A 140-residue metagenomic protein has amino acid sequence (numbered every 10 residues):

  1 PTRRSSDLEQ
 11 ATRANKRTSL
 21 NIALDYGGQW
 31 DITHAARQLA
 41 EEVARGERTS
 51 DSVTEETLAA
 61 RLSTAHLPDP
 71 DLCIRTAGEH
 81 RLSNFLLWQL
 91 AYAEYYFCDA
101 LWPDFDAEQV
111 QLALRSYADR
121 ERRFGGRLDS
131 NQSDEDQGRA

Functional and structural regions predicted by a protein language model:
P1-A140: Flexible, compositionally biased loop and terminal segments
